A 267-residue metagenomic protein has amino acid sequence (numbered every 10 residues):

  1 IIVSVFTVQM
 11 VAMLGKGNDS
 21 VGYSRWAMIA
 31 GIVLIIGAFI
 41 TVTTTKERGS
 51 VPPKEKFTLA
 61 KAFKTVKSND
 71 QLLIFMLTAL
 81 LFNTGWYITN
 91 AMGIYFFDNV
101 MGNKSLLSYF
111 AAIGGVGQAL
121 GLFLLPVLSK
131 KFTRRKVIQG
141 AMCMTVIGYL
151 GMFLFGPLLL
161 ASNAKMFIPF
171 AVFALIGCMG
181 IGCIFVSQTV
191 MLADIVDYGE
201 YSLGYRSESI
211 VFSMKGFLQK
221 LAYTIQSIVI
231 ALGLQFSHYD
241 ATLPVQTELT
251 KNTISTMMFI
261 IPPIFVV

Functional and structural regions predicted by a protein language model:
I1-V267: Membrane-embedded alpha-helical bundles of multi-pass transporters/translocases, especially carrier/permease families
